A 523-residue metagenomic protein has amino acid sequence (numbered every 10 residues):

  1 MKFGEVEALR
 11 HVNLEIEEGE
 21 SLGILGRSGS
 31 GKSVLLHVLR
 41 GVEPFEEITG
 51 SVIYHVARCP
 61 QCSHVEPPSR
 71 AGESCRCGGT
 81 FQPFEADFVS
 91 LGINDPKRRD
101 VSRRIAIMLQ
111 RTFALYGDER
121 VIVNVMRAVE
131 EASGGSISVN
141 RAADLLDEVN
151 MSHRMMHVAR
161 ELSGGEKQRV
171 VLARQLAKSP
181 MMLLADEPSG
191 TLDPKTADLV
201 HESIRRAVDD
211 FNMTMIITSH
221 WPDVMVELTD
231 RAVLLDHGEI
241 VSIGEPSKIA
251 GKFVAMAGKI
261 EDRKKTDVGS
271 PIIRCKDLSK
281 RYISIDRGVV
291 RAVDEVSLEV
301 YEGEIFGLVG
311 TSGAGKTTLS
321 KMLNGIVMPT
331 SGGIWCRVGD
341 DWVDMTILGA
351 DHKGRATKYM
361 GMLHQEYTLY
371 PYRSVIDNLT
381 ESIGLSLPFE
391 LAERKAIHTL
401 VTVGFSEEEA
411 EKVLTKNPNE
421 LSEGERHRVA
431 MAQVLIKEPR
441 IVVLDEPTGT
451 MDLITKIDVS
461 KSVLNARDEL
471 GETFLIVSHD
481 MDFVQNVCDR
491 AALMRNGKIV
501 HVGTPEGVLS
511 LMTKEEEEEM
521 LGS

Functional and structural regions predicted by a protein language model:
L25-R27, V309-T311: The feature captures the beta-strand-to-loop junction immediately N-terminal to the Walker
R40, N324: Helix-to-loop junction immediately C-terminal to a conserved catalytic motif
P60-G72, P83-A106, W342-G361, L511-M512: ABC ATPase NBD coupling module
E119-E131, R373-L385: Q-loop/switch helix immediately C-terminal to the Walker
I137-R154, L391-K412: Conserved ABC ATPase "signature" region
V158-L162, E166, N417-L421: Conserved ABC ATPase signature
L183-D186, V442-D445: Catalytic Walker B motif of ABC-type/P-loop ATPase nucleotide-binding domains
